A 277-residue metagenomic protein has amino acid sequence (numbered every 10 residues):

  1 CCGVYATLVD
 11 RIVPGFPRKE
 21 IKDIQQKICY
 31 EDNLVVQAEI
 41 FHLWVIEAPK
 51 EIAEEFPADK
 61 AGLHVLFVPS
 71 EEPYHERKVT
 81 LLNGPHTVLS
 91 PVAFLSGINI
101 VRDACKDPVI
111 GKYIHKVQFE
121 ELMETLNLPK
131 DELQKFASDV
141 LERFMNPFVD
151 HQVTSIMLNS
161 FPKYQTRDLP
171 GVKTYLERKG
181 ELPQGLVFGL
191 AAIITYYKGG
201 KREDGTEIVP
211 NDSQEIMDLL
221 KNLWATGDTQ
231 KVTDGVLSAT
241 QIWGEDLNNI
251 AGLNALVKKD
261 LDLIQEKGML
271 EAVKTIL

Functional and structural regions predicted by a protein language model:
C1-L277: Substrate/ligand-engaging "lid" and interaction regions
